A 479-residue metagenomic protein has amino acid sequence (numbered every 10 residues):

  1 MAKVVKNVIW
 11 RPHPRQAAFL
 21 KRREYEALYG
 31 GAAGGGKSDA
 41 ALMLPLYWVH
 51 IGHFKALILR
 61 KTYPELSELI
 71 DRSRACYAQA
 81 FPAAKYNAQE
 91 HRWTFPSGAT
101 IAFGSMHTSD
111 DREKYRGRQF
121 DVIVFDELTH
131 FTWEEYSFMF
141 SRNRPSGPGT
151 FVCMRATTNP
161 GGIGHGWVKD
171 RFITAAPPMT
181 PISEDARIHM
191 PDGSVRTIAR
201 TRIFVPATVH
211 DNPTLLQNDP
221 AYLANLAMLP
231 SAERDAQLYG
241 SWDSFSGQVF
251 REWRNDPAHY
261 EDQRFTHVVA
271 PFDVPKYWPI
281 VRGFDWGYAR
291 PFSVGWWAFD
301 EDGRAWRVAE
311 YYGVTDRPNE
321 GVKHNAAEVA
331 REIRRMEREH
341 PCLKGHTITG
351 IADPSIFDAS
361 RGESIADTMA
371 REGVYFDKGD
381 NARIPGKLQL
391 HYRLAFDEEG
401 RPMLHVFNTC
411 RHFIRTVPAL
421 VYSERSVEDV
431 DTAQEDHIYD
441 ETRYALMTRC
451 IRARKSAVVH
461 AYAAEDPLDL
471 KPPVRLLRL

Functional and structural regions predicted by a protein language model:
M1-Y25, E428, L477: Pre-P-loop entry segment of helicase/translocase ATPase cores
K37-G52: Walker A/P-loop NTP-binding motif
F54-L66: Conserved RecA-like ASCE P-loop NTPase motor core of nucleic-acid helicases/translocases
P64-D121: Inter-Walker segment of RecA-like/P-loop motor cores
D126-E127: Walker B catalytic acidic pair
H130-N212: ASCE P-loop NTPase helicase motor core
D211-F284: ATPase catalytic-site recognition across NTP-hydrolyzing enzymes
D302-D431, C450-A453, A457-L479: Mg2+-dependent endonuclease catalytic cores in nucleic-acid-processing enzymes, primarily RNase H-like
